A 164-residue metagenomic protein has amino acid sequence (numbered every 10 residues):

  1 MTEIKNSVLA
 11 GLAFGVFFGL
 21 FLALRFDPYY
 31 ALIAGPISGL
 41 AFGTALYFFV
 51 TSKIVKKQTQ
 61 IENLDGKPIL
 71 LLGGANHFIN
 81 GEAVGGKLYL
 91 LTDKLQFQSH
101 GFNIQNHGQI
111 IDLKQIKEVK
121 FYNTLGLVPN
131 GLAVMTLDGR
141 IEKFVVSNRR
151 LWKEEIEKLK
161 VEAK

Functional and structural regions predicted by a protein language model:
M1-S7, G15-Y89: Anionic N-terminal interaction surfaces
E3-G11, A34-I37, F97-I111: Hydrophobic alpha-helical transmembrane segments and immediately flanking/interface helices in integral membrane
V16-L20, G126, W152: Membrane-interface extramembranous regions
L64-N76, K94-N103, V145-R149: Alpha-helical membrane-embedding segments and immediately adjacent membrane-interface amphipathic helices
F78-K87, L91-G131, L137: Phosphoinositide-binding peripheral membrane targeting modules
A133-E155: Canonical phosphoinositide-binding patch of PH/PH-like domains
E157-L159: Low-complexity intrinsically disordered segments
